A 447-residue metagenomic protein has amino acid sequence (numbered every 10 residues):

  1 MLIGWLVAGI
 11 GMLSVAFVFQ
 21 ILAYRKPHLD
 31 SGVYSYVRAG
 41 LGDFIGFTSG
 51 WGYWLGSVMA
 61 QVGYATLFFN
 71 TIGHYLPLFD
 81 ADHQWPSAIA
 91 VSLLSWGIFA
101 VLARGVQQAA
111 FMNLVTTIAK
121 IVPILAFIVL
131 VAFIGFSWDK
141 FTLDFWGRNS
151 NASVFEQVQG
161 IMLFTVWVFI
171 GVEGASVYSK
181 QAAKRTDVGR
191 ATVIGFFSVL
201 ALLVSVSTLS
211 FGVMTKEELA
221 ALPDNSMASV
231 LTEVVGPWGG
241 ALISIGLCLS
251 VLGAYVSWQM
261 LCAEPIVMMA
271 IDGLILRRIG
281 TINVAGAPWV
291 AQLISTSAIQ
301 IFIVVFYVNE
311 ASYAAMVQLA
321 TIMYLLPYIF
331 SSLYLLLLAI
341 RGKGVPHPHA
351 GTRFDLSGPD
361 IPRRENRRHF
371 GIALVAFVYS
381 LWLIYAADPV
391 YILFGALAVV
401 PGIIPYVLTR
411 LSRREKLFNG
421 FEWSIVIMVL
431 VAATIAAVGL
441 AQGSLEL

Functional and structural regions predicted by a protein language model:
M1-L2, Y75-S87, Q107-T116, N225 (+5 more regions): Transmembrane helix-loop boundary segments of multi-pass membrane transporters
L2, F79-S87, T117-S244, E446-L447: Helix-loop-helix junctions that connect adjacent transmembrane segments in multi-pass membrane transporters
L13-W96, A100-A103, Q108, C248-M268 (+2 more regions): Hydrophobic transmembrane alpha-helices that form the core helical bundles of multi-pass secondary transporters
Y24, T48, H74, L93-A119 (+4 more regions): Membrane-water interface regions at transmembrane-helix termini and the short interhelical loops of multi-pass membrane
Y34-Y36, G42, H74-F79, V193-W258 (+1 more regions): TM-loop-TM module centered on a large, flexible mid-protein loop between adjacent transmembrane helices in multi-pass
I72, P86-K140, T192-F196, T321-P327 (+2 more regions): Membrane-interface loop-to-helix entry segments
A88-S92, A183-R185, I194-L200, W238 (+3 more regions): Loop-to-transmembrane helix boundary motifs in multi-pass membrane proteins
I282-N283, Y328-V431: C-terminal membrane-solvent junction of multi-pass transporters and transport-like membrane proteins
